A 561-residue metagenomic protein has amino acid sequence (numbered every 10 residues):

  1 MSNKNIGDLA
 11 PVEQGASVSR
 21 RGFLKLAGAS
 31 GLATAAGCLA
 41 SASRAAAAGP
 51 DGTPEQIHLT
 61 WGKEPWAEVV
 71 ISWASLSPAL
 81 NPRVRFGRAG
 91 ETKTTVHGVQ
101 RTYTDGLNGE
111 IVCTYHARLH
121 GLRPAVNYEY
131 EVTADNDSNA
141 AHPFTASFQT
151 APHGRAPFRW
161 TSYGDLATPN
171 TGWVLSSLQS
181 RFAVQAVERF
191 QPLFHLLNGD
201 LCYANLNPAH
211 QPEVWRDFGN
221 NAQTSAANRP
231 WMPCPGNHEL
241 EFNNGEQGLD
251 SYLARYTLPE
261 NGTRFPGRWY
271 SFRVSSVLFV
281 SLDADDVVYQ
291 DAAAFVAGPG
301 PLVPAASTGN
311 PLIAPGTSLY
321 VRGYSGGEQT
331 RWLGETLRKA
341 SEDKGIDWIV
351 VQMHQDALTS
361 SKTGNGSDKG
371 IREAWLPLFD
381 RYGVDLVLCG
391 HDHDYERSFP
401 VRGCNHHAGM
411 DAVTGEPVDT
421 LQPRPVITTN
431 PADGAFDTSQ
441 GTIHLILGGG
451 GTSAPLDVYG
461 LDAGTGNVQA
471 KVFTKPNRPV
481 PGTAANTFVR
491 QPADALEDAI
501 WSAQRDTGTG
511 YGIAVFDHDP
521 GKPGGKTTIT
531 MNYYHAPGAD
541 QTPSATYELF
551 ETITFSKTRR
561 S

Functional and structural regions predicted by a protein language model:
I6-P11, G15, A48-R83, A89-K93 (+10 more regions): Metal-dependent phosphoesterase/phosphodiesterase active-site architecture
A10-T34: N-terminal secretory signal peptides and thylakoid transit peptides that target proteins across membranes
G37-P50: C-terminal region of N-terminal signal peptides and the immediate post-cleavage residues of exported proteins
G52, Q56, K63-E68, S75-L80 (+4 more regions): N-terminal active-site segment of His-dependent metallophosphoesterases
T114-G121: Ligand-binding face of N-terminal immunoglobulin V-set domains in extracellular IgSF glycoproteins
D165, G199-D200, G236-N237, H354 (+1 more regions): Active-site glycine-centered loops adjacent to acidic/histidine catalytic or metal-binding residues that shape
L166-L175, L201-P212, N237-H238, D285 (+2 more regions): The substrate-binding groove and active-site-proximal loops of carbohydrate-active enzymes, especially glycoside
S177-N243, R381: Core catalytic region of metal-dependent phosphoesterases/phosphodiesterases, especially metallo-beta-lactamase-like
